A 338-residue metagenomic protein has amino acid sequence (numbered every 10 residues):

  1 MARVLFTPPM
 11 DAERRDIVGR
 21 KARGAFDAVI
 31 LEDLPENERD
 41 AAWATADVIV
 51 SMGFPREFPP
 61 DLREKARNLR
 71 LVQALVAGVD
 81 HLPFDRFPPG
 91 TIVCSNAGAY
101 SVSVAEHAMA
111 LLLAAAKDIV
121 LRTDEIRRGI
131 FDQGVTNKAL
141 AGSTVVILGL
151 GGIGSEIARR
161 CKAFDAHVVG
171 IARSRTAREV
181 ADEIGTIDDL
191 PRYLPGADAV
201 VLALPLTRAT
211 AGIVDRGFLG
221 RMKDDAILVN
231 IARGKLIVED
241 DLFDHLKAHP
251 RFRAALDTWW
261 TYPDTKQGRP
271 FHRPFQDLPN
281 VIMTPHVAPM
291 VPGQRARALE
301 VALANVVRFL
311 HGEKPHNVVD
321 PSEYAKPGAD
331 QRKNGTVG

Functional and structural regions predicted by a protein language model:
M1-C94, R192, D215: An N-terminal-biased, well-structured beta-alpha scaffold segment characteristic of Rossmann-like dinucleotide-binding
A44-T45, N68, P195-G196, R221-D224 (+1 more regions): Alpha-helix C-terminal capping/helix-to-coil transition sites in glycosyltransferase folds
I49-S51, A74, V201-L202, N230 (+1 more regions): Redox-cofactor binding/interface segments in oxidoreductases and associated redox assembly factors
P89-T144, E156-R159, A163: Phosphate-binding beta-alpha-beta segment of Rossmann-like dinucleotide-binding domains, i.e., the NAD(P)
V93-C94, D225-I227, R233-G338: Rossmann-like dinucleotide-binding domain for NAD(H)/NADP(H)
L150-G151: Glycine-rich Rossmann-fold phosphate-binding loop(s) that bind the pyrophosphate of adenine dinucleotide cofactors
V169: Conserved beta-strand positions in the Rossmann-like core of class I SAM-dependent methyltransferases
S174-F271: Rossmann-like adenosine-cofactor binding region
